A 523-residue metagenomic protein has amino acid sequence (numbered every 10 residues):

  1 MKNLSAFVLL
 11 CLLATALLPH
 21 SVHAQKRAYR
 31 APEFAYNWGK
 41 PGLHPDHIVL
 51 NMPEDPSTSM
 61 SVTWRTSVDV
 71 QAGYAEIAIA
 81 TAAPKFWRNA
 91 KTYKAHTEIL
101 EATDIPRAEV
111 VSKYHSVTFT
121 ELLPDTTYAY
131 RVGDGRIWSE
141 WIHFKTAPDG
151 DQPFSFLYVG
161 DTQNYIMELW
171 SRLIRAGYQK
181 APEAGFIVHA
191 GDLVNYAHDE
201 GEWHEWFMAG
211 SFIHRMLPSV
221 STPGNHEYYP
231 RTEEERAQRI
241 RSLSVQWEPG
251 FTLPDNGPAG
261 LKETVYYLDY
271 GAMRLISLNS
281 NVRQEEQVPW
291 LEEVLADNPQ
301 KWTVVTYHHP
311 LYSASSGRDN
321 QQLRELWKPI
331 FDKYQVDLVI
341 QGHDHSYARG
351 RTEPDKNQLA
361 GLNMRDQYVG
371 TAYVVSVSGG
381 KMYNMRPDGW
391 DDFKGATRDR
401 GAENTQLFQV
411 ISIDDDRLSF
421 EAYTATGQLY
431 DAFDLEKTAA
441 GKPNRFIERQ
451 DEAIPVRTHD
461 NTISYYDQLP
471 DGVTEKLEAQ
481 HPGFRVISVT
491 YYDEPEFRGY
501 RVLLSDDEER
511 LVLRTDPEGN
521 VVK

Functional and structural regions predicted by a protein language model:
M1-K26: Bacterial Sec-dependent N-terminal signal peptides
V22-Y158, D414, S419-T458: Acidic, histidine-bearing metal-coordination/catalytic regions of metal-dependent phosphoesterases
E109, K113-F119, T127-H143, E202-P299 (+4 more regions): Extended active-site neighborhood of metal-dependent phosphoesterases/phosphodiesterases
S112, I137-A190, N195-Y196: An acidic-aromatic substrate-binding cleft motif
Y158-G160, F186-D192, P218-N225, L278-N279 (+3 more regions): Active-site neighborhood of phospho(di)ester-bond hydrolases with catalytic His/Asp-centered motifs
N298-Q341, N357-A360, D391, A396: Active-site-proximal segments of metal-dependent phosphoesterases and phosphodiesterases across multiple
H459-S488: Short, non-transmembrane alpha-helical segments in secretory-pathway proteins
G483-T515, V521-K523: Exposed beta-strand-loop-beta-strand "reactive/processing" segments of non-cytosolic proteins
